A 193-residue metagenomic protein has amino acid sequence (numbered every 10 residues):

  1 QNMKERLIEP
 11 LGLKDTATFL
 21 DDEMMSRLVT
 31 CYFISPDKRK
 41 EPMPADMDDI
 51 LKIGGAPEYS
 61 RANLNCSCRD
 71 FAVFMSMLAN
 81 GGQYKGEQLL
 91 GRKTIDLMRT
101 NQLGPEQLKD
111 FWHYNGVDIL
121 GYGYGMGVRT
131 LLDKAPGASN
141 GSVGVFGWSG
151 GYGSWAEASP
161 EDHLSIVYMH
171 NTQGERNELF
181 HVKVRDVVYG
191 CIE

Functional and structural regions predicted by a protein language model:
Q1-N140: Short, surface-exposed loop or secondary-structure junction motifs that flank catalytic or metal-binding residues
L108, A138, Y168, N177-E178: Short acidic, gly/pro-rich beta-turn/loop elements at beta-sheet edges and active-site/ligand-binding grooves
V128-T130, E157-D162, V188-Y189: Short C-terminal domain-edge/linker segments immediately following a structured domain
G147: Short, structured beta-strand/loop micro-motifs enriched in basic residues and often containing a Trp
G151-Y152: Short, small/polar residue-rich loop motifs at catalytic or cofactor-binding pockets
A156-S159, H163-T172: Short, well-ordered beta-strand elements
N171-E193: Generic C-terminus detector
